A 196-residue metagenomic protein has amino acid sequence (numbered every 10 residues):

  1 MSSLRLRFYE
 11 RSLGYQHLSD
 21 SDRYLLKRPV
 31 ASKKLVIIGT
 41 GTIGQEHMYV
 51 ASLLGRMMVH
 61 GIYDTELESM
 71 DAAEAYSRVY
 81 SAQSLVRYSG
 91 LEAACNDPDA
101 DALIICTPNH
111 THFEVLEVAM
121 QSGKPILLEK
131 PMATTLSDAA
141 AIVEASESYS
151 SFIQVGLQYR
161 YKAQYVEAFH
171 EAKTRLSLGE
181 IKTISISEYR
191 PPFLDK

Functional and structural regions predicted by a protein language model:
S2-Y80: N-terminal Rossmann-like dinucleotide-binding module
H47, Q83-A145: Beta-loop-alpha module in the N-terminal Rossmann-like domain of NAD(P)-dependent dehydrogenases, especially those
G61, D101-A102, T183: Short, Asp-centered acidic motifs that coordinate Mg2+ and/or phosphate in catalytic or ligand-binding sites
A73-A82, A141, A145-Y149: Short, conserved SAM-binding/catalytic segment of Class I S-adenosyl-L-methionine-dependent methyltransferases
T111, P131, D138, Q154-Y161 (+1 more regions): Rossmann-like NAD(P)(H) cofactor-binding subdomain of soluble oxidoreductases
A141-Y159, G179-I184: Rossmann-fold dehydrogenase core element
Y159-K196: Predominantly a Rossmann-like dinucleotide-binding segment in NAD(P)-dependent oxidoreductases
